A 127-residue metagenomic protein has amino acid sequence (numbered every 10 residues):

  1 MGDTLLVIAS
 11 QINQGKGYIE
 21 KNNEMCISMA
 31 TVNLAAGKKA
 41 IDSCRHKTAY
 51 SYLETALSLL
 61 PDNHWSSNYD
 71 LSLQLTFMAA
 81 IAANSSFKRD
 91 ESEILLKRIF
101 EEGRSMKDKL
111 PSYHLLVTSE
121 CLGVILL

Functional and structural regions predicted by a protein language model:
M1-E102, D108-L115, S119-L122: Extended alpha-helical scaffolding segments used for macromolecular assembly and cargo binding
V124-L127: Alpha-helical repeat/alpha-solenoid scaffolds of the HEAT/ARM/MIF4G superfamily and closely related elongated all-alpha
